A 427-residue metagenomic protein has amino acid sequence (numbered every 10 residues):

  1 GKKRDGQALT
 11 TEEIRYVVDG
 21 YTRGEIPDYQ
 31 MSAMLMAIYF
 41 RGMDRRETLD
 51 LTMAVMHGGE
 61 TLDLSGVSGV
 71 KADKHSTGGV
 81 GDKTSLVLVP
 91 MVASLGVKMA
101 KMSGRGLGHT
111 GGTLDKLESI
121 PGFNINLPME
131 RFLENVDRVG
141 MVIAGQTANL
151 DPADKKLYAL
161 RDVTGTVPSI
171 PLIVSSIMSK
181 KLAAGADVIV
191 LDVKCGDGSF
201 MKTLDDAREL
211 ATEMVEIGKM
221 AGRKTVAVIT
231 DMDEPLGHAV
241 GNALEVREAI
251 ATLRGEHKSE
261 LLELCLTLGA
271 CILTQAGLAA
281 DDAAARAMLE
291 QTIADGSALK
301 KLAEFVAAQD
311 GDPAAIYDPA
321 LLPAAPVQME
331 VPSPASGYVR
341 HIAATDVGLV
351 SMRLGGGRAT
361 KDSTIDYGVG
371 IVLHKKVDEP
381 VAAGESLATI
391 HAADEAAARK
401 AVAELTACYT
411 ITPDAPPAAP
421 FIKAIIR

Functional and structural regions predicted by a protein language model:
G1-G81, K301-A308, D312, I422 (+1 more regions): Acidic, glycine/proline-rich low-complexity segments that act as flexible tails and inter-domain linkers
T10, T166-S169, I173, A183 (+1 more regions): Well-ordered secondary-structure scaffolds
F40, V87-M99, K180-G185, M220-A221 (+1 more regions): Alpha-helix C-terminal capping segments
V70-A93, V97-H109: Glycine/serine-rich anion-binding loops at beta->alpha junctions that coordinate negatively charged ligand groups
S85, S103, T110-D115, Q146-T147 (+4 more regions): Short acidic, glycine/serine/threonine-rich loops at helix termini
M102, V136, A144-Q146, I177 (+2 more regions): Short beta-strand segments
K116-V142, T212-G218, G222: A glycine-rich helix N-cap at a beta->alpha junction
R138-A186: Phosphate/diphosphate-binding glycine-rich loops and adjacent basic-rich segments that engage nucleotide
